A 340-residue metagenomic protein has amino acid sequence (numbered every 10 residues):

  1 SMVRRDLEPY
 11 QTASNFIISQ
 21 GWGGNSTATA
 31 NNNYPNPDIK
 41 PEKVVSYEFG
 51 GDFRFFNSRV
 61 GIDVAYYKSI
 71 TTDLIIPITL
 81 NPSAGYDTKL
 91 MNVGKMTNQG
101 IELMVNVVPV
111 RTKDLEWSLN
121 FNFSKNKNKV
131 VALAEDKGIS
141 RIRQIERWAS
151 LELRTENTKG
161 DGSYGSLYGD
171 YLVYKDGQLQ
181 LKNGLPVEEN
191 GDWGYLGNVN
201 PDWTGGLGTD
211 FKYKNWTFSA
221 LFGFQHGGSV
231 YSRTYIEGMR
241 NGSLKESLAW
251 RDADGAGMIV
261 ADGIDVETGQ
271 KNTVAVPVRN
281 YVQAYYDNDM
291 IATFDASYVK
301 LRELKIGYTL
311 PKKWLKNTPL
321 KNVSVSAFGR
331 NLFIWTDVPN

Functional and structural regions predicted by a protein language model:
S1-R154, N288-N340: Extracellular/periplasmic, surface-exposed regions of secreted and cell-surface proteins
T29-A30, P186-N190, Y281-M290: Short glycine/proline-rich turn/loop motifs
T71-T72, E189-N190, G227-S229: A short local loop/turn or secondary-structure capping micro-motif enriched for an aromatic residue
M91, V108-V199, M239, W250-R251 (+2 more regions): Conserved small-residue
N120, G191, P201-K214, R302-G307: Conserved SET/PR-domain catalytic core that frames the SAM/AdoMet-binding pocket
D170, L207, W216, L304 (+1 more regions): Generic beta-strand hydrophobic packing signal
N198-R233: Glycine-rich, aromatic-lined ligand/substrate-binding cores of catalytic and carbohydrate-binding domains
G227-S324: Extracytoplasmic gating/loop element in the C-terminal half of outer-membrane beta-barrel translocons and assembly
